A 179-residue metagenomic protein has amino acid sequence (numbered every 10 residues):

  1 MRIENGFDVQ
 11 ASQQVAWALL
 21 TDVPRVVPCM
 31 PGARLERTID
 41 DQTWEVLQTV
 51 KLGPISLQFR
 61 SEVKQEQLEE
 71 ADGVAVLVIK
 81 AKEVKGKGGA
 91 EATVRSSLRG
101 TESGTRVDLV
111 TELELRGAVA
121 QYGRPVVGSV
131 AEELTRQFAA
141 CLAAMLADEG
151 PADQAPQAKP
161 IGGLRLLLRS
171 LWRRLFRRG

Functional and structural regions predicted by a protein language model:
M1-E45, V50-G53, Q157-G179: Hydrophobic ligand-binding cavity/cleft-lining segments
R2-G6, T43-E45, Q58-R60, D72-V74 (+2 more regions): Intrinsic-disorder/low-complexity, polar/charged segments enriched in Ser/Thr/Lys/Arg/Asp/Glu/Gln
Q14, A18, S103, A140: Replace "anionic and nucleotidyl ligands
T38-K82: Glycine-rich portal/gate segments that line the openings of hydrophobic small-molecule binding cavities
E62, Q67, V76, K80-V130: Beta-strand/loop substructures that line and gate deep hydrophobic ligand-binding cavities in soluble
G88, R95-G100, R106-D108, P151-S170: Charged, low-complexity N-terminal segments of organelle-associated membrane proteins
A118-Q154: A conserved amphipathic terminal alpha-helix motif
